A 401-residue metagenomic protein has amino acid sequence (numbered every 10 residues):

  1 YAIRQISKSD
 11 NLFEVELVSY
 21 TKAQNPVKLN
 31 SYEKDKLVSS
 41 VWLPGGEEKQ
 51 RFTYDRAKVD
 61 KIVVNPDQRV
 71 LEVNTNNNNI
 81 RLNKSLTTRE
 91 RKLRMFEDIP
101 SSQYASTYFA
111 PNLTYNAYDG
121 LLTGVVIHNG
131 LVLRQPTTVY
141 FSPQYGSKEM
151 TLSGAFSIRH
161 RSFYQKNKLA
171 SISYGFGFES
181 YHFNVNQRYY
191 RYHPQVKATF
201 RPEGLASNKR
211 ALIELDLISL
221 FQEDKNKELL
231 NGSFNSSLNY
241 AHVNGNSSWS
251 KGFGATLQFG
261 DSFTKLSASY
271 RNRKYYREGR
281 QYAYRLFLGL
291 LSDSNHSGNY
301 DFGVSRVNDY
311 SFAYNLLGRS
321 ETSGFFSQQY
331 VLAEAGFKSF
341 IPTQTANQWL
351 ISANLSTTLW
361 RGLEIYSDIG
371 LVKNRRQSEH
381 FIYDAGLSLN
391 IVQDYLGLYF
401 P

Functional and structural regions predicted by a protein language model:
Y1-K22: Surface beta-strand/loop "capping" patches
D10, G45-Q50: Solvent-exposed, conformationally flexible loop/turn segments
E16-Y20, S40-W42, T114-Y115, F340-A346 (+1 more regions): Short, contiguous acidic/charged loop-to-helix segments that flank catalytic cores in large enzymes
N25-V27, D35-V38, L43-P44, T53-R56 (+8 more regions): Outer-membrane beta-barrel initiation region
T107-F109, T137-F141, A170-F176, N208-L215 (+6 more regions): Transmembrane beta-strands of outer-membrane beta-barrel proteins
L113, S171-N186, Y192-K197, K227-L229 (+1 more regions): C-terminal outer-membrane beta-barrel translocator/porin domains of Gram-negative envelope proteins and their
L113-D119, N129-L131, P143-E149, H160-S162 (+9 more regions): Transmembrane beta-strands of outer-membrane beta-barrel pores
S378-P401: C-terminal beta-signal and terminal closure region of outer-membrane beta-barrel proteins
